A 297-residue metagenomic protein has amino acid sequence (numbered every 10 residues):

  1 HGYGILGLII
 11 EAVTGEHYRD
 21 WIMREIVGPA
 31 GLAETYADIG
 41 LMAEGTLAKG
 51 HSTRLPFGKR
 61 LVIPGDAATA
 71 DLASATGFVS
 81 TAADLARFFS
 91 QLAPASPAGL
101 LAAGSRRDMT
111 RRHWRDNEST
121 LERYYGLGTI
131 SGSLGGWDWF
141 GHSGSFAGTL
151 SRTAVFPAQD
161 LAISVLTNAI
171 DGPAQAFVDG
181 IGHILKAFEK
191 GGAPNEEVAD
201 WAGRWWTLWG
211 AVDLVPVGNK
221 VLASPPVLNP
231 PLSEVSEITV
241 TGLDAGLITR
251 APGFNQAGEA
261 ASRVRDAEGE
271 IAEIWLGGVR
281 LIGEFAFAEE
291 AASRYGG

Functional and structural regions predicted by a protein language model:
H1-R152, P157: Short, surface-exposed loop or secondary-structure junction motifs that flank catalytic or metal-binding residues
I10, A169-I170: Short, glycine/serine-rich, charged loops/turns that create anion-binding and catalytic segments at active sites
E118, A174-Q175: Alpha-helix N-cap/helix-start motif
Y124-G126, W137, G148-L150, A158-A162 (+4 more regions): Active-site lining segments that contact anionic ligands and/or coordinate catalytic metals
G141-H142, R152-A169, I274-W275: Short, well-ordered beta-strand elements
A147-L150, D171-A174, D213: Flexible loop/turn segments at secondary-structure boundaries
I170-D171, V279: A short acidic/small-residue loop/turn micro-motif
A176-G297: Peripheral terminal and inter-domain segments
